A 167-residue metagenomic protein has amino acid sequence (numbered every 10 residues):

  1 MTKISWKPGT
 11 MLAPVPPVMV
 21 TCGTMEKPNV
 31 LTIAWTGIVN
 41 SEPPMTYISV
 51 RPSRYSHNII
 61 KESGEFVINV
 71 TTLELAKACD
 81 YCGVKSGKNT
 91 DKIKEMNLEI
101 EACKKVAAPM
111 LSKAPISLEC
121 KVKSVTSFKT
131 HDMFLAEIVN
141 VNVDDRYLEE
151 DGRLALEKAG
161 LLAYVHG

Functional and structural regions predicted by a protein language model:
M1-G167: Basic, polyanion-binding surface patches
